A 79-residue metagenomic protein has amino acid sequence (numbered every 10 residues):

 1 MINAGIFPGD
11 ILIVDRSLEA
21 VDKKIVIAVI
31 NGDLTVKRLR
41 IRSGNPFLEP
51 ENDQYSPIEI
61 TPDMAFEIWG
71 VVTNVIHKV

Functional and structural regions predicted by a protein language model:
M1-V79: Acidic/glycine-rich C-terminal interaction modules and beta/coil loop segments that lie outside canonical DNA-binding
